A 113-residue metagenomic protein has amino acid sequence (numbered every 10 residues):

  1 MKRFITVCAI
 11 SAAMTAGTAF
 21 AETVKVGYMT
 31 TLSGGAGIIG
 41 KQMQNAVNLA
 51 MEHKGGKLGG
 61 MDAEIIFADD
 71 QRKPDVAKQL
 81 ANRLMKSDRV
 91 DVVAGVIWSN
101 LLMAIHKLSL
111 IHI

Functional and structural regions predicted by a protein language model:
M1-T6: Bacterial N-terminal signal peptides that target proteins for export
V7-T15: Bacterial N-terminal signal peptides
G17-A21: Sec/Tat signal peptide C-region and signal peptidase I cleavage site
G27-A46, A68-D75, I97-N100: Extracytoplasmic "Venus flytrap"
Y28, L84, D88-I97: Periplasmic-binding protein-like
Q44-F67: Signal peptide-proximal N-terminal region of secreted/periplasmic/extracellular or secretory-lumen proteins
A63-S87: Structural motif
I111-I113: Conserved small/polar residues in nucleotide/adenosyl-binding loops
